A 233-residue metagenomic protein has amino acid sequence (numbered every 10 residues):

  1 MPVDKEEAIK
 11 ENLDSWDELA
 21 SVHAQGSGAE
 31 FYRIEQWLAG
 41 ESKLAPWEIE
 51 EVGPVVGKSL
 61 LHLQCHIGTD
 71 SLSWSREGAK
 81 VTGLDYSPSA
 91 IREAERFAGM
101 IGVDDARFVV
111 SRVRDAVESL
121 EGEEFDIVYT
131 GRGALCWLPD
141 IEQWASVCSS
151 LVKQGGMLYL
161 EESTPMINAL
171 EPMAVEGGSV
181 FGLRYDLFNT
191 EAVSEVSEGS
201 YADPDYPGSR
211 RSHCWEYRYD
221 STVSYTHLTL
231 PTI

Functional and structural regions predicted by a protein language model:
E30-K58: Conserved alpha-helix/loop element of class I SAM-dependent methyltransferases that forms part of the SAM/SAH-binding
S59-A116: Class I SAM-dependent methyltransferase SAM/SAH-binding core
E118-I127: A short acidic, Gly/Pro-enriched loop at the edge of an enzyme's catalytic core that lines a small-molecule cofactor
D126-E142: A short SAM/SAH-binding and catalytic strip from SAM-dependent methyltransferases
E142-Q154: A short glycine-rich, Lys/Arg-flanked "PGG" loop and its adjoining helix->strand segment in the class I
M157-S200: Conserved class I S-adenosyl-L-methionine
M166, P207-T222: Acceptor-substrate binding/catalytic loop of class I
T226-T232: Conserved small/polar residues in nucleotide/adenosyl-binding loops
